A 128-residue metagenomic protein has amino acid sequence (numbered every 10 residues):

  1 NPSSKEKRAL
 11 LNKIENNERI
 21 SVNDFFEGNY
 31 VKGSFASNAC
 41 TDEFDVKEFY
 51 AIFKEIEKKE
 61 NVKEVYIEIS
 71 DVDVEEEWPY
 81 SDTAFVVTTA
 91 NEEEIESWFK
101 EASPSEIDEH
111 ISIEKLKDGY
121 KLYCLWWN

Functional and structural regions predicted by a protein language model:
N1-E101: Long, contiguous N-terminal structural blocks used for assembly/anchoring
K100-N128: Acidic, proline/glycine-rich low-complexity IDRs
